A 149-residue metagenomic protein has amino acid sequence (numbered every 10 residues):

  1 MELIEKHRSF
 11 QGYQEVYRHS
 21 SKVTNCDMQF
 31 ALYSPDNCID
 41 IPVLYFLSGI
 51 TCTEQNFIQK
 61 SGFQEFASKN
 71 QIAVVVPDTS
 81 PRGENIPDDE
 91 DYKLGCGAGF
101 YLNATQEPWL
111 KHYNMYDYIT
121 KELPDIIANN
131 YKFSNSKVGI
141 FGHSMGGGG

Functional and structural regions predicted by a protein language model:
M1-G149: Non-catalytic cap/lid and distal C-terminal segments of serine-dependent acyl enzymes
